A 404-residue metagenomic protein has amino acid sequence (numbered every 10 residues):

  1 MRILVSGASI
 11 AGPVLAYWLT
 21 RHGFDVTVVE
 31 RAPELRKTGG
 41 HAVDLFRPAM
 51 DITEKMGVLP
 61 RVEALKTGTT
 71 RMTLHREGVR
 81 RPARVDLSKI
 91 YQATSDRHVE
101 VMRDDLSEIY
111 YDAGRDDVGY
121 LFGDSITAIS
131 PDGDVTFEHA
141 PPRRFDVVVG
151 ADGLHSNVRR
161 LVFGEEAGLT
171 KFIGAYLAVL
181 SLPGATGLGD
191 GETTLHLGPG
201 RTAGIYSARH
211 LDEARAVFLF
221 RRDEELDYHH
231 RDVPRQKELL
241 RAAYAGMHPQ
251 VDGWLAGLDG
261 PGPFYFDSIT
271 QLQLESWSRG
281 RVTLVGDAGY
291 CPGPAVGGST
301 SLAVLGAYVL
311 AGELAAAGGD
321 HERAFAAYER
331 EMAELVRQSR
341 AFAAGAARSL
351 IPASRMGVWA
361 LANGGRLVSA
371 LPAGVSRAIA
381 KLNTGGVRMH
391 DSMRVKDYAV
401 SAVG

Functional and structural regions predicted by a protein language model:
M1, R21, A64, S278 (+2 more regions): C-terminal helical "tail/cap" subdomain of flavin- and related membrane-associated enzymes
R2, D25, E213: Residues at the starts of beta-strands that form the adenosine-phosphate
R2-I3, T20-H22, F46-V179, D223-R241 (+1 more regions): Conserved N-terminal helical subregion
S6-P33, V149-G150, A178, L240 (+1 more regions): Conserved mid-domain beta->alpha element of the FAD-binding
E34-I52: Conserved N-terminal glycine-rich FAD pyrophosphate-binding loop of Rossmann-like flavoproteins
V135, I205, R215-A216, L284-V285: Short beta-strand motif preference
G174-S207, H229-R231: Flavin-dependent oxidoreductases
A185, P199, R209-L211, F220-V296: FAD/FMN-dependent oxidoreductases across multiple families
